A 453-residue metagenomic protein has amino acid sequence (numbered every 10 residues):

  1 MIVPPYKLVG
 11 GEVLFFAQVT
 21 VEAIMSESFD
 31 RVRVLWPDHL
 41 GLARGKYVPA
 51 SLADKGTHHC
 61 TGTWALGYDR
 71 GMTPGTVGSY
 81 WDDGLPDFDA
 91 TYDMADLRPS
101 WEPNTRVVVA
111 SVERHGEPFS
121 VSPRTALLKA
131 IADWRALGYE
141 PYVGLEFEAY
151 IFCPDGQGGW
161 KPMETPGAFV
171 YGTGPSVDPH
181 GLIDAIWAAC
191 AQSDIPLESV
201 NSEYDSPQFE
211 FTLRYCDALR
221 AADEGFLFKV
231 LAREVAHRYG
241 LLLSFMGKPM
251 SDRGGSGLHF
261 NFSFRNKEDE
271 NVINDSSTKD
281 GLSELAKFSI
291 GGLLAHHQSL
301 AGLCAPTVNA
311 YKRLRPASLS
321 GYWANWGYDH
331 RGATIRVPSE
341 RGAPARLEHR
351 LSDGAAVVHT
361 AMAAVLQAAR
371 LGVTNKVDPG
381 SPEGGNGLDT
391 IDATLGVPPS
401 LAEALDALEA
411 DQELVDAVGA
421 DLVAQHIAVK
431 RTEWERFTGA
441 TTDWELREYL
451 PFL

Functional and structural regions predicted by a protein language model:
Y6-S199, A221, A393-L453: ATP/Mg2+-dependent ligation/transfer catalytic cores
V21-D30, L35-D133, L219-E383, G387-T394: Active-site capping/gating regions of soluble enzymes
Y142-C153, P162-M163, S193-L213, L243-F260 (+1 more regions): Core alpha/beta catalytic barrel or barrel-like domain that forms the active/cofactor pocket in diverse metabolic
F152, G156, Q208-L213, G254 (+6 more regions): Charge-rich, low-complexity amphipathic helices in intrinsically disordered tails/linkers adjacent to domains
P175-P179, I183-I186, A191-L197, F211-A218 (+2 more regions): Accessory "access/gating" subregions that flank catalytic or transport cores
E198-A218, E224-E234, G302-L303, F437-L453: Long hydrophobic alpha-helices with heptad-repeat/coiled-coil character
